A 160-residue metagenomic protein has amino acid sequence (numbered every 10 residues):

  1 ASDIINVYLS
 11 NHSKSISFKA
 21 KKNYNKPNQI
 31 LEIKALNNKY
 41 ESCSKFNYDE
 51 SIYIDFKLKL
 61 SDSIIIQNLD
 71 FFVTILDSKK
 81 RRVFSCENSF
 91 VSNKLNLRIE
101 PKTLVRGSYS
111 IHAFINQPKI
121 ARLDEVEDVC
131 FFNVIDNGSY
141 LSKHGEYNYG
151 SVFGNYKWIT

Functional and structural regions predicted by a protein language model:
A1-T160: Localized sequence-composition bias
